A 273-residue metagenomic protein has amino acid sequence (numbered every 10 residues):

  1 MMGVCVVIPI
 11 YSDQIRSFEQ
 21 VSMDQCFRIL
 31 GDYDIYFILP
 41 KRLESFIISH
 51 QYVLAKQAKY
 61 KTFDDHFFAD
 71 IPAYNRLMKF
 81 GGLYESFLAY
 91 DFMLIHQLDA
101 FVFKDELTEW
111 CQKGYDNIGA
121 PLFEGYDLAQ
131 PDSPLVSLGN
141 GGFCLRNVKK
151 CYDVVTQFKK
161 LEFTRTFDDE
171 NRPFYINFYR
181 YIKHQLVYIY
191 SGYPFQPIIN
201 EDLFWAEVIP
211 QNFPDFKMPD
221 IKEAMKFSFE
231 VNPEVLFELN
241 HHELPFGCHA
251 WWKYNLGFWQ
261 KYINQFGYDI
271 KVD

Functional and structural regions predicted by a protein language model:
M1-D24: N-proximal low-complexity "stem/linker" segments adjacent to membrane-targeting elements
I8-S12, F37-K41, G119: Short beta-strand/turn micro-motifs composed of small residues that flank or help shape donor/cofactor-binding pockets
S22-Y33: Short, acidic, metal-binding catalytic loop of nucleotide-sugar glycosyltransferases
I38-D91: Active-site-proximal specificity loops/subdomain of glycosyltransferases
Y90, Y115, F213-P214: Short, high-confidence coil segments that cap the C-terminus of an alpha-helix and link into the following beta-strand
Y90-V102: Short beta-strand-to-loop acidic/aromatic patch adjacent to the donor-nucleotide binding site
A100-V136: Conserved donor-nucleotide/metal-binding helix-loop-beta segment in metal-dependent transferases, i.e., the alpha-helix
N140-D273: Catalytic core and acceptor-binding pocket of nucleotide-sugar-dependent glycosyltransferases
